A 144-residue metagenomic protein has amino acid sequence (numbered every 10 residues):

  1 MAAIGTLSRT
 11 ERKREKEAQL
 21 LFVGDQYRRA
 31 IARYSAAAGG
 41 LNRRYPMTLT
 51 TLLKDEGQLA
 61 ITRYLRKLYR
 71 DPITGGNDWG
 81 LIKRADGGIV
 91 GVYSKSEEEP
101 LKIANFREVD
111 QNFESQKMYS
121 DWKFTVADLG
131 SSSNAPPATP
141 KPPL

Functional and structural regions predicted by a protein language model:
M1-K13: C-terminal juxtamembrane segment of a hydrophobic transmembrane alpha-helix
K13-G24, L41-N42: Membrane-proximal amphipathic alpha-helices that sit immediately adjacent to an N-terminal transmembrane/signal-anchor
D25, R29-L144: Low-complexity, acidic interaction segments enriched in glycine
